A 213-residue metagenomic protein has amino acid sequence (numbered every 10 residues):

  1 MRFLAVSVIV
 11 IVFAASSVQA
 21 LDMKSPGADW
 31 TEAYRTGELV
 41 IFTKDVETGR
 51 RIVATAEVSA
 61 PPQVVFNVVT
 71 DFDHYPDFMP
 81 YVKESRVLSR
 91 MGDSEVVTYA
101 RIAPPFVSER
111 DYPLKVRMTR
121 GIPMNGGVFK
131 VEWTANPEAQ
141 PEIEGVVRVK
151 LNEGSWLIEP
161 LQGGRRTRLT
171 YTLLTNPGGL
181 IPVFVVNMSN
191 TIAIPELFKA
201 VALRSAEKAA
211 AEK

Functional and structural regions predicted by a protein language model:
A5-S16: Bacterial N-terminal signal peptides
L21-K213: Eukaryotic helix-grip
